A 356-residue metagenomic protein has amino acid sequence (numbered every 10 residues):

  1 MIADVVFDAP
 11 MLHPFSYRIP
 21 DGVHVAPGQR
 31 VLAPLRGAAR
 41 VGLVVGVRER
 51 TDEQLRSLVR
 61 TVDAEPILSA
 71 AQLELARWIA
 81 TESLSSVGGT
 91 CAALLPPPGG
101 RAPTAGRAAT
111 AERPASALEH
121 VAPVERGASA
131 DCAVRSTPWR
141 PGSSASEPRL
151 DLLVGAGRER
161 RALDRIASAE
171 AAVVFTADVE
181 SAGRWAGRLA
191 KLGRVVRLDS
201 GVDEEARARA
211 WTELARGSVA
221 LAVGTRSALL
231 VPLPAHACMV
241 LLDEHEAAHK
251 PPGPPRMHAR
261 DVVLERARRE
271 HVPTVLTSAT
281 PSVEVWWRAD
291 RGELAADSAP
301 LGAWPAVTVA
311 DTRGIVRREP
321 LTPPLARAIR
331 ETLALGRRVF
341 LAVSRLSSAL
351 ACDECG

Functional and structural regions predicted by a protein language model:
M1-P323, R327-A334, V339-F340, R345-L346 (+1 more regions): Accessory, non-ATPase domains that flank or precede helicase/AAA+ motor cores in DNA-metabolism machines
